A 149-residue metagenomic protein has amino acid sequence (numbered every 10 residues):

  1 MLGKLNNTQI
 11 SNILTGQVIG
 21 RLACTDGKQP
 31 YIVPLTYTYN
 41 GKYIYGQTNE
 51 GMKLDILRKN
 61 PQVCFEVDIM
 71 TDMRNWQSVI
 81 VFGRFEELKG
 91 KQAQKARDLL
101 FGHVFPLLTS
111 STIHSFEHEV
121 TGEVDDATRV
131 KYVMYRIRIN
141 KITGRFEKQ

Functional and structural regions predicted by a protein language model:
M1-R21: Short, basic/aromatic recognition patches
Q17-N49, L57, F65-E66: Short beta-strand segments
N40, N49, D68, E86-L88 (+1 more regions): Solvent-exposed residues in well-ordered beta-strands and their adjoining turns, especially edge/terminal strands
T48-G51, P61-I69, H114-G122: Short acidic (Asp/Glu) patches
K53-N60, C64-E86: Helix-adjacent hinge/juxtasegments
Q77-Q149: Charged, gly/pro-rich active-site loop segments
